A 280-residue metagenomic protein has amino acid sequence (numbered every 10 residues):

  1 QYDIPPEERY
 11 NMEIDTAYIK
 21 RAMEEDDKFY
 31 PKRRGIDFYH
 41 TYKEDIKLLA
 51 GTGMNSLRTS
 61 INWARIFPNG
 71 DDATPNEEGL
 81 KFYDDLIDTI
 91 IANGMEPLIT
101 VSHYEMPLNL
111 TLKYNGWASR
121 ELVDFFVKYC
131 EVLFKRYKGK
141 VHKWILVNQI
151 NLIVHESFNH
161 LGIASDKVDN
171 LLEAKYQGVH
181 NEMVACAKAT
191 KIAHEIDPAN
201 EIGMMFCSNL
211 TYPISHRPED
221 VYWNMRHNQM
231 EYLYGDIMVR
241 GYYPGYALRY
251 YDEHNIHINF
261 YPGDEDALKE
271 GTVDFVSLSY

Functional and structural regions predicted by a protein language model:
Q1-D26, N69-D71, L80-Y280: Active-site region of glycoside hydrolase catalytic domains
D27-T41, A118-E121: Active-site mouth loops of central-metabolism enzymes
D37, T41-N62, G271, F275-V276: Catalytic domains of carbohydrate-active enzymes, especially glycoside hydrolases
I61-P75: Glycine-rich, proline-tolerant flexible connector loops at the mouths of alpha/beta enzymes
